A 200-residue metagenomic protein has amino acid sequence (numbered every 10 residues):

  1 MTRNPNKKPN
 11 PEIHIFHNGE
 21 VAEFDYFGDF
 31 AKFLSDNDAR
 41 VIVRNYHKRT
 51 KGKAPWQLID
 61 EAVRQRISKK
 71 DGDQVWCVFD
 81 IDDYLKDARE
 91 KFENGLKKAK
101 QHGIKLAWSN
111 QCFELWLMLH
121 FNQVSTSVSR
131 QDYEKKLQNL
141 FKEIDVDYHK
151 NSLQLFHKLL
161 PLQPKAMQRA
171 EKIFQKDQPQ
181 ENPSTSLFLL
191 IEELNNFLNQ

Functional and structural regions predicted by a protein language model:
T2-H14, F24, G28-H47, V63-Q200: C-terminal accessory helical subdomains adjacent to catalytic cores in phosphodiester- and nucleotide-handling enzymes
G19-E23, K51-I59, N182-S186: Phosphate/oxyanion-binding active-site loops and adjacent basic polyanion-contact surfaces
